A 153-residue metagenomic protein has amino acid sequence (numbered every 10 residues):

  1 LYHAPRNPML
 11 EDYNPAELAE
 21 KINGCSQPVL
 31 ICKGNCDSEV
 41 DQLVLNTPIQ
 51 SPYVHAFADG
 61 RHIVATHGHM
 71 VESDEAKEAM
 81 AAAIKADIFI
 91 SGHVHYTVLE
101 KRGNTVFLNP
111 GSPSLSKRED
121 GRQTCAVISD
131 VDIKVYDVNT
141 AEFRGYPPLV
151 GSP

Functional and structural regions predicted by a protein language model:
L1-A58: Core catalytic region of metal-dependent phosphoesterases/phosphodiesterases, especially metallo-beta-lactamase-like
H3-R6, E39-Q42, V64, E72-E75 (+1 more regions): Short acidic/glycine-rich loop or secondary-structure boundary segments that cap or lie
P8, N14, A141, G145-P148 (+1 more regions): Catalytic phosphate/metal-binding cores of nucleic-acid and nucleotide-processing enzymes, i.e., regions that mediate
I22, A56, A65-H67, G111: Generic structural signal for conserved hydrophobic packing positions in ordered secondary structure
V29, I63, I133: Hydrophobic anchor at the start of a short beta-strand that flanks the dinucleotide cofactor-binding loop
F57-G60, G103: Short strand-coil-strand connectors
R61-I63, I88: Structural motif
H69-R144, L149: Conserved beta-sheet core of the metallophosphoesterase superfamily
